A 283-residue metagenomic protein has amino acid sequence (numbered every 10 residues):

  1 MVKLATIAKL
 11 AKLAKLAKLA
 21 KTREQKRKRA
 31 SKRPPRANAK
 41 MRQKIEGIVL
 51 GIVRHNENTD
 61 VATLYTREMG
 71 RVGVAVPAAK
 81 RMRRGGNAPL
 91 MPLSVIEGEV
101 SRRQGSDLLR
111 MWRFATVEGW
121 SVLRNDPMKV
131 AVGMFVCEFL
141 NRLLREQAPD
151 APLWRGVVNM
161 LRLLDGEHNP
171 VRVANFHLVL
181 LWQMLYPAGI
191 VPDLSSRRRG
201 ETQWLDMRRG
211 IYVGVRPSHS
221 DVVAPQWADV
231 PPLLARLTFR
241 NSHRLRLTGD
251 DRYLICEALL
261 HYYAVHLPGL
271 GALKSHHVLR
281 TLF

Functional and structural regions predicted by a protein language model:
V2-A20: Long, intrinsically disordered low-complexity tandem-repeat segments
K21, Q25-R27: Charged/polar low-complexity intrinsically disordered segments
R27-K32, R36-V61, Y65-F283: Non-catalytic alpha-helical scaffolds and adjoining flexible linkers that form interface surfaces for assembly
